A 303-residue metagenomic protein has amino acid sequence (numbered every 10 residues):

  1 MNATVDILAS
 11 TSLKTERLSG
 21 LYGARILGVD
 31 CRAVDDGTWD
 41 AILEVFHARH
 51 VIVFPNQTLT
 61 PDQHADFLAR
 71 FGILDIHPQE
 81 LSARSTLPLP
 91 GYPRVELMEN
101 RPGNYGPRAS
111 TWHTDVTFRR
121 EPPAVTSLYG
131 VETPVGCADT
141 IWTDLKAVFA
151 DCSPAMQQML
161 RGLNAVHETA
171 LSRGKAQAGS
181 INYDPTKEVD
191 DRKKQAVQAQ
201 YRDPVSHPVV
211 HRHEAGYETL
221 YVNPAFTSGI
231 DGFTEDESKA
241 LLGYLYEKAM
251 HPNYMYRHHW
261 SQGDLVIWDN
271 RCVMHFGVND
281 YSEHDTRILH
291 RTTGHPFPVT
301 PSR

Functional and structural regions predicted by a protein language model:
N2-I267, R271-R303: Fe(II)/2-oxoglutarate oxygenase catalytic core
